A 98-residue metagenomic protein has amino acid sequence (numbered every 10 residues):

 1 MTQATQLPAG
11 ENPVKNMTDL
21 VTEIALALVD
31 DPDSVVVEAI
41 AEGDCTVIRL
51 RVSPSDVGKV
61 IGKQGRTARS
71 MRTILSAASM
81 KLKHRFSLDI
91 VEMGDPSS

Functional and structural regions predicted by a protein language model:
M1-V57, R69-S98: RNA-contacting regions in translation and RNA-metabolism proteins, encompassing KH/S1 modules where present
I61-G65: Glycine-centered tight-turn and secondary-structure capping sites
